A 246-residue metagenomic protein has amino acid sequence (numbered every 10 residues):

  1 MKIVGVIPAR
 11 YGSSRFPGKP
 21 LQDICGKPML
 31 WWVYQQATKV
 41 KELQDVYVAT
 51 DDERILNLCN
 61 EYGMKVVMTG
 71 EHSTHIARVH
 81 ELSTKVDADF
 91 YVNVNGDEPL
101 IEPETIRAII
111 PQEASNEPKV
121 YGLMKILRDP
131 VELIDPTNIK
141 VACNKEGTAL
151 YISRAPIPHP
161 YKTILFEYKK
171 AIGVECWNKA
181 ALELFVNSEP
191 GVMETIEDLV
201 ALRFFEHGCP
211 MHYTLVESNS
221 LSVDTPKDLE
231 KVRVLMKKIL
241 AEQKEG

Functional and structural regions predicted by a protein language model:
K2-A49: N-terminal glycine-rich phosphate-binding loop and ensuing alpha1 helix
G5, V46-V48, Y91, Y121 (+2 more regions): Hydrophobic/aromatic residues located in beta-strands of well-ordered beta-sheets within soluble catalytic
L43, A88, N116-K119, C209: Short, high-confidence coil segments that cap the C-terminus of an alpha-helix and link into the following beta-strand
Y47, E53-P111: Short phosphate-binding loop-to-helix
T50-D51, I101, W177, D224: A conserved hydrophobic position in a structured secondary element of the catalytic/binding core that shapes
E102-E189: Conserved core of the sugar-phosphate nucleotidyltransferase
F166-G246: Conserved alpha/beta core of the MobA/IspD/sugar-nucleotide pyrophosphorylase nucleotidyltransferase superfamily
